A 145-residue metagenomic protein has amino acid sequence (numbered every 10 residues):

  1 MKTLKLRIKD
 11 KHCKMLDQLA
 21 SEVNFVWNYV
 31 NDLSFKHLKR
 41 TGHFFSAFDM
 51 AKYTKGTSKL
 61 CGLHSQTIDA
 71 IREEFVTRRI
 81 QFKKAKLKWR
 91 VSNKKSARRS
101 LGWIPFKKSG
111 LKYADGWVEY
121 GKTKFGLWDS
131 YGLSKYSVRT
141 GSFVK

Functional and structural regions predicted by a protein language model:
M1-K145: Nucleic-acid substrate recognition interfaces
